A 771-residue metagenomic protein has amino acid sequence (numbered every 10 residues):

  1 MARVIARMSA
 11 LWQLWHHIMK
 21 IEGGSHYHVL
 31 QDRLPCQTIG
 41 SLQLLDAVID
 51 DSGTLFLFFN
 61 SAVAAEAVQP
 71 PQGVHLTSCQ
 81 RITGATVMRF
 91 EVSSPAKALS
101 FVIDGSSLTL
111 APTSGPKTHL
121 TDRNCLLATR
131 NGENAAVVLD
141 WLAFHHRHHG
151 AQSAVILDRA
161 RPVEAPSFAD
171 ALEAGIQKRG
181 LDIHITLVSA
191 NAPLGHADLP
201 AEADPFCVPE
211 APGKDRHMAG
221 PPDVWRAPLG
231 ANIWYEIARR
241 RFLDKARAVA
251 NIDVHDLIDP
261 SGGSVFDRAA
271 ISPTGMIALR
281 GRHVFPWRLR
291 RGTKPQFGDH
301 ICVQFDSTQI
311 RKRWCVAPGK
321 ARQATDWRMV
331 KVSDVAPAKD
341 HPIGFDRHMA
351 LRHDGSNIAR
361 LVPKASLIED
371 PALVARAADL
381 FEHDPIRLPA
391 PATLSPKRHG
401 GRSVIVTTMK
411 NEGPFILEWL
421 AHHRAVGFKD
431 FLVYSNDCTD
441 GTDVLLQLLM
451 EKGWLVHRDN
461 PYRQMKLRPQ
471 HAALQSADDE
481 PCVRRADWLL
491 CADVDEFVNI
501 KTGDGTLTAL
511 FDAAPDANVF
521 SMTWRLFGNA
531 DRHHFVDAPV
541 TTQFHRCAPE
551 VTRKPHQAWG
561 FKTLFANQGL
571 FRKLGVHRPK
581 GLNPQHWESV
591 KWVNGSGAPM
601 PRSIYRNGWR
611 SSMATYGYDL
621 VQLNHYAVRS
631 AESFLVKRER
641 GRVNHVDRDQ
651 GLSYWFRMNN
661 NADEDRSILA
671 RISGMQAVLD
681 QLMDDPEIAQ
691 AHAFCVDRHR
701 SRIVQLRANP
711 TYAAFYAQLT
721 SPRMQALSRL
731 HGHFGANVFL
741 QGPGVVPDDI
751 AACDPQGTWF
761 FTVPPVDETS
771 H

Functional and structural regions predicted by a protein language model:
A2-D50, T54-T113, D204-G220, V224-P228 (+6 more regions): Catalytic-site signature of metal-activated, phosphate-bearing donor transferases, centered on the GT-A/GT-A-like
T113-N131: Low-complexity, Pro/Ser/Thr- and charge-rich linker/hinge segments at domain boundaries
C125, S403-V404: Cell-envelope/extracellular polymer assembly enzymes that use nucleotide-activated donors
A128-A143, D158-V163, T407-E418, D437: Active-site beta-to-alpha loop of glycosyltransferases that engages the nucleotide-sugar donor
A143-Q152, A421-D430: Short, acidic, metal-binding catalytic loop of nucleotide-sugar glycosyltransferases
A151-Q152, G275, K429-D430, D487 (+1 more regions): Short acidic/polar active-site loop segments enriched in Thr and Asp
P162-R247, G441-W488, I500: Active-site-proximal specificity loops/subdomain of glycosyltransferases
D253-I258, D493-F497: The conserved acidic donor/metal-binding loop of glycosyltransferases
